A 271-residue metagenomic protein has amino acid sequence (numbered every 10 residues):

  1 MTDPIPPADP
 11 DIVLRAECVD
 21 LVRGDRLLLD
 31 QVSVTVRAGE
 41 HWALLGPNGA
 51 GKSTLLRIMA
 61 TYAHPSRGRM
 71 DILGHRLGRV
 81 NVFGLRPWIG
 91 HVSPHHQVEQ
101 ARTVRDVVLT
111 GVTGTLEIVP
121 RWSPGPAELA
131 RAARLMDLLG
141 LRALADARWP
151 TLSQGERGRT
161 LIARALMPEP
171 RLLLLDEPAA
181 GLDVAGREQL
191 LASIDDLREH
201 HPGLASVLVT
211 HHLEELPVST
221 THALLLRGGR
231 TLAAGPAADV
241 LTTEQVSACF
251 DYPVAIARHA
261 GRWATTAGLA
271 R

Functional and structural regions predicted by a protein language model:
L45-P47: The feature captures the beta-strand-to-loop junction immediately N-terminal to the Walker
A60: Helix-to-loop junction immediately C-terminal to a conserved catalytic motif
G68-G78: Conserved ABC transporter NBD signature motif
R76-G90, I118-G125: ABC ATPase NBD coupling module
R148-L152, E156: Conserved ABC ATPase signature
E169: Conserved catalytic motifs of ABC-family nucleotide-binding domains
L173-E177: Catalytic Walker B motif of ABC-type/P-loop ATPase nucleotide-binding domains
